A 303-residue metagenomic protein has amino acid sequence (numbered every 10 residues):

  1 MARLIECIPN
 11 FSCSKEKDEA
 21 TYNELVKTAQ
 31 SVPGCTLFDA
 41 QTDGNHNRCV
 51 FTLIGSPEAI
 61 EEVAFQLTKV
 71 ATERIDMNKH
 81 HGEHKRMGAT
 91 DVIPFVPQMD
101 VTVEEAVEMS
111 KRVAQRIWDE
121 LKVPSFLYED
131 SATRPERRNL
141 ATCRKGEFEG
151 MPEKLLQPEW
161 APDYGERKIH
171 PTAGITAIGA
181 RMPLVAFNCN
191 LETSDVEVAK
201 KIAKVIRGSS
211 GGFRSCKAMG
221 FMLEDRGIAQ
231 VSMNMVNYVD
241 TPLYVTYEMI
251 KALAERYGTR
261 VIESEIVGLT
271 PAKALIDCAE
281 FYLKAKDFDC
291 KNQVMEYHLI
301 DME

Functional and structural regions predicted by a protein language model:
M1-E303: Long, contiguous binding/interaction regions
